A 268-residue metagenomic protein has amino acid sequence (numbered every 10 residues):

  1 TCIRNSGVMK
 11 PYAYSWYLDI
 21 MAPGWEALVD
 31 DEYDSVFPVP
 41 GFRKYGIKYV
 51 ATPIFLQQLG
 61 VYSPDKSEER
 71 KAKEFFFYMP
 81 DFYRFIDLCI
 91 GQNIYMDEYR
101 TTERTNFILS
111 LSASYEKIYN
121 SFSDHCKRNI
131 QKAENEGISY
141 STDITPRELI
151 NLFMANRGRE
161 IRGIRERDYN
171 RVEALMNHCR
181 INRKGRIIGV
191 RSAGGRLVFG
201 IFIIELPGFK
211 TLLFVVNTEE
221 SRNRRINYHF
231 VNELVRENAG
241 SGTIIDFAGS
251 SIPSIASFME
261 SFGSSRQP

Functional and structural regions predicted by a protein language model:
T1-E32, V36-I47, I90-R222, S261: A conserved beta-strand-loop-helix scaffold within acyl/acetyltransferase catalytic domains
K44-Y99, P207-S264: Acyl-donor binding region in acyl/amide transferases
